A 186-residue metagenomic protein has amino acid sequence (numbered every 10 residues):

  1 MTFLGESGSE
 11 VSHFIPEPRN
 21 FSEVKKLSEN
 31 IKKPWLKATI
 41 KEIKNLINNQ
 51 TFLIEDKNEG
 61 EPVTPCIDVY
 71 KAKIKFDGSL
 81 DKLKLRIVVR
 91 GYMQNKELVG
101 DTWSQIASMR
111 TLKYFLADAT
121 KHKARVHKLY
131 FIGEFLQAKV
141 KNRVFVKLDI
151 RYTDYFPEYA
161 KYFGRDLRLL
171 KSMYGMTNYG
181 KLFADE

Functional and structural regions predicted by a protein language model:
M1-E186: Long, low-complexity, charge-biased intrinsically disordered regions
